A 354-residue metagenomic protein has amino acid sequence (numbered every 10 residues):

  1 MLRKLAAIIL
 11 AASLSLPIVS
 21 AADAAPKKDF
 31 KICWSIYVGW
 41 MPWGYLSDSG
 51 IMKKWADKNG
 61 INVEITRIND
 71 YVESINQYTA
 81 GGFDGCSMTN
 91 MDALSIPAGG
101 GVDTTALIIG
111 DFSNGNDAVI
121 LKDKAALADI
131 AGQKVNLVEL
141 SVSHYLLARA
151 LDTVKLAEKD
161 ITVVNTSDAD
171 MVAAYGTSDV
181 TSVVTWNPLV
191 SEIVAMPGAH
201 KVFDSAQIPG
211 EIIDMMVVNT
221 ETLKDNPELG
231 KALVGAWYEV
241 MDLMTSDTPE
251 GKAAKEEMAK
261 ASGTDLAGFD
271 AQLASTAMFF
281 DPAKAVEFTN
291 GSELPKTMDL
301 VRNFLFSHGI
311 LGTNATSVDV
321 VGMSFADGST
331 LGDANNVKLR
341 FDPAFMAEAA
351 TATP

Functional and structural regions predicted by a protein language model:
M1-K4: Positively charged n-region of N-terminal signal peptides that target proteins for export
A7-S15: Hydrophobic helical h-region of N-terminal Sec-dependent signal peptides in bacterial secretory/periplasmic proteins
L14-D23: C-terminal segment of classical bacterial N-terminal signal peptides
A25-N165, T181-N187, G210, A352: Short, glycine-/small- and polar/acidic-enriched structural segments that line small-molecule recognition paths
G50, A56, G82, S87-N90 (+9 more regions): Sec/Tat-exported extracytoplasmic proteins
D92, D170-L266: Pocket-lining segment of extracytoplasmic ligand-binding domains
D225-N314: Secondary-structure end/capping motifs
V301-P354: Conserved C-terminal helix/tail region of periplasmic/extracytoplasmic solute-binding proteins
